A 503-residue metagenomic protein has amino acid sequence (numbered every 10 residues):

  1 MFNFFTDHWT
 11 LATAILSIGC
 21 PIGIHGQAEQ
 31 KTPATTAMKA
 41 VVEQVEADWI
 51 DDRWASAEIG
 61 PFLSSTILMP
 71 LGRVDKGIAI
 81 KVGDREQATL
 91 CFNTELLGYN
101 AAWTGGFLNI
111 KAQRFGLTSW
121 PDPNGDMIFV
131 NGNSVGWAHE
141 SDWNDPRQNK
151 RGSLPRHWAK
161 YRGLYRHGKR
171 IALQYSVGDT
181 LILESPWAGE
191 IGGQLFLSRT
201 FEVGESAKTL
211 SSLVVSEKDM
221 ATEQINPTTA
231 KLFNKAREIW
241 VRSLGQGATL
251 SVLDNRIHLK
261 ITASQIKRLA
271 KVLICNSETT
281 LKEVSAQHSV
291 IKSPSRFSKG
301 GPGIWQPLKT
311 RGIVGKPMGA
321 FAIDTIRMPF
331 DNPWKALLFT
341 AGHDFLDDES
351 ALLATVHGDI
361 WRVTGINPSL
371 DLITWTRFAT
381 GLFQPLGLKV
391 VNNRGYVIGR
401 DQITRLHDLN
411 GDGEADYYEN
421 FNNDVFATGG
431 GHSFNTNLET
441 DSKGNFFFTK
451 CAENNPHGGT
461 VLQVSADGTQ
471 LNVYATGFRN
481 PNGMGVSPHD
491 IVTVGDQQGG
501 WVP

Functional and structural regions predicted by a protein language model:
M1-A12: Bacterial N-terminal signal peptides that target proteins for export
T10-P21: Bacterial N-terminal signal peptides
I22-G26: Sec/Tat signal peptide C-region and signal peptidase I cleavage site
Q27-G77, C275-D324, P329: N-terminal pre-domain segments of enzymes
A28-S198, S211-A236: Beta-strand-rich N-terminal accessory domains
L197-E205: Short, well-ordered beta-strand segments enriched in hydrophobic/aromatic residues
F233-W305: Extended acidic/polar, glycine-enriched regions that form or flank non-catalytic beta-rich accessory modules
T310, V314-P503: Beta-propeller blade termini and top-face loops
